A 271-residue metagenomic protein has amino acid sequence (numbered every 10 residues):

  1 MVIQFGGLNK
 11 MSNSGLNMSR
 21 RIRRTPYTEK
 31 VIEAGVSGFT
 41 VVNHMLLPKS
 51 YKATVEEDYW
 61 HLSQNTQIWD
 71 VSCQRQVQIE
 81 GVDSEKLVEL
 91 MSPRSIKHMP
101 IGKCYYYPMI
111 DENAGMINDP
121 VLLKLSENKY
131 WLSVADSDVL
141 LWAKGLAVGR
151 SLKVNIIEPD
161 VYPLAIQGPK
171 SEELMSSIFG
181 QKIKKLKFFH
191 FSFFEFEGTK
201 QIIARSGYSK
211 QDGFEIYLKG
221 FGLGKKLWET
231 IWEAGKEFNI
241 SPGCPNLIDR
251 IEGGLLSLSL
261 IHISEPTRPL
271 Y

Functional and structural regions predicted by a protein language model:
V2-Y107, G115: Acidic, proline/glycine-enriched N-terminal capping motif
T25, S209, T267-R268: Ser/Thr-centric signal marking residues that sit in or immediately flank functional binding/regulatory motifs
G38-T40, Y107-I110, F189-E197: Short acidic-hydrophobic surface loop/beta-edge motif
D70, S209, I263: Conserved adenylation A10 loop of the ANL superfamily
N118-S257: Acidic, low-complexity central loop/insert segments
I261-Y271: Single conserved hydrophobic/aromatic residue that forms the stacking wall/gate of nucleotide- or nucleobase-binding
